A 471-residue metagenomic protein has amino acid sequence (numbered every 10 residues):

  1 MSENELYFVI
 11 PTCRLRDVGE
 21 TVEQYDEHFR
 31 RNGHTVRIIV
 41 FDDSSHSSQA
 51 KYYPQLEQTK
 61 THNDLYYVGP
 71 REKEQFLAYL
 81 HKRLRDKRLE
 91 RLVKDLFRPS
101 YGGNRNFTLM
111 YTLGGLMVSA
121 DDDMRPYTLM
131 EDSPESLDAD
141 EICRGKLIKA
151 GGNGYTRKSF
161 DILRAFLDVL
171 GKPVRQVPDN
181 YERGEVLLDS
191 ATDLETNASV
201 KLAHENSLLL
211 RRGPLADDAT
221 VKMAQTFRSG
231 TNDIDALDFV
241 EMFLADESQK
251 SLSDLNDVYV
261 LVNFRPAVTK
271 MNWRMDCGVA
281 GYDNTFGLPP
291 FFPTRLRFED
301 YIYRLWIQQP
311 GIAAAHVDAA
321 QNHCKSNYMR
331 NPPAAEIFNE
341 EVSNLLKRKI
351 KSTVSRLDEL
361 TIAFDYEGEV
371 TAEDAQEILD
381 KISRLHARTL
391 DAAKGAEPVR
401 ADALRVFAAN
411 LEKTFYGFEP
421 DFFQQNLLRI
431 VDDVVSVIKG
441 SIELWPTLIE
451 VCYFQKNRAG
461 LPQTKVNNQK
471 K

Functional and structural regions predicted by a protein language model:
M1-Y7, G33-T35: A short, charged/proline- and glycine-enriched loop that marks the coil->beta-strand transition at the N-terminal
I10-C13, E20, Q24, I38 (+6 more regions): Terminal low-complexity segments of carbohydrate-biosynthetic enzymes
E23-T35, Q55-K60: Short, acidic, metal-binding catalytic loop of nucleotide-sugar glycosyltransferases
S48-G114, E131: Active-site-proximal specificity loops/subdomain of glycosyltransferases
G115-L129: Short beta-strand-to-loop acidic/aromatic patch adjacent to the donor-nucleotide binding site
R144-R274: Extended catalytic-interface subdomain
M271-P290: Conserved nucleotide-sugar donor-binding and metal-coordinating catalytic region shared by glycosyltransferases
L296-I312: A short, conserved alpha-helix in the catalytic core of glycosyltransferases
